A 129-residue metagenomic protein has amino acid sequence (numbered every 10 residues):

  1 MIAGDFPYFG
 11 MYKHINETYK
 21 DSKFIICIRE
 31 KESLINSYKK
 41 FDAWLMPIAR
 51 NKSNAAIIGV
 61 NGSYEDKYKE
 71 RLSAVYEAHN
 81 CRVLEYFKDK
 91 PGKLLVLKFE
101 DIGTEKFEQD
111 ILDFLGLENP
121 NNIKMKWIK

Functional and structural regions predicted by a protein language model:
M1-K40, A78, R82, D89: PAPS-dependent sulfotransferase catalytic domain
G4-Y8, L72-Y76, E100, T104: Aromatic-acidic/polar surface patches that form glycan- and anion
Y12-I15, I57-G62, V83, N119-K129: Short, surface-exposed, charge-dense and proline/glycine-enriched linear segments
K13, E32, D66, E70 (+3 more regions): Generic alpha-helical secondary structure signal
N16, I28, S37-K40, P47 (+3 more regions): A generic "cationic amphipathic patch" detector
F24-Y64: Conserved, surface-exposed functional patches that form binding/active-site neighborhoods
K31, K52, E85-K129: The conserved 3'-phosphoadenosine-5'-phosphosulfate
S53-F87: A conserved mid-domain beta-alpha-beta active-site/ligand-binding segment of alpha/beta enzyme cores
